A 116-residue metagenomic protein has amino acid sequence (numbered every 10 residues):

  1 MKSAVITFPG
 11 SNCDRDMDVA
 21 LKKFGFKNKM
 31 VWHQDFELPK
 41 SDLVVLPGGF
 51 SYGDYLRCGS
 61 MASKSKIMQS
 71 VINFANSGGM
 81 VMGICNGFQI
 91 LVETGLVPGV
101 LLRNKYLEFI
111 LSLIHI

Functional and structural regions predicted by a protein language model:
M1-I84, L91-P98, L102, E108-L113: N-terminal beta1-alpha1 cap of cysteine-dependent amidohydrolase-like domains
